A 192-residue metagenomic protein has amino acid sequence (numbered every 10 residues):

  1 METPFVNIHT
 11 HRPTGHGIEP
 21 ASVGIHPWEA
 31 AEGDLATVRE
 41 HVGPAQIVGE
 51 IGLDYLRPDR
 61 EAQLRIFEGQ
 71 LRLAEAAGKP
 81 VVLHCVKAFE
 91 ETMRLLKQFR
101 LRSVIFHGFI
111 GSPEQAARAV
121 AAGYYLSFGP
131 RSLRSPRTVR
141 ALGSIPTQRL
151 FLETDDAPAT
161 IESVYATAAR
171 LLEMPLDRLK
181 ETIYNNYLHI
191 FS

Functional and structural regions predicted by a protein language model:
M1-S192: Mid-domain alpha/beta scaffold segments of enzyme catalytic cores
